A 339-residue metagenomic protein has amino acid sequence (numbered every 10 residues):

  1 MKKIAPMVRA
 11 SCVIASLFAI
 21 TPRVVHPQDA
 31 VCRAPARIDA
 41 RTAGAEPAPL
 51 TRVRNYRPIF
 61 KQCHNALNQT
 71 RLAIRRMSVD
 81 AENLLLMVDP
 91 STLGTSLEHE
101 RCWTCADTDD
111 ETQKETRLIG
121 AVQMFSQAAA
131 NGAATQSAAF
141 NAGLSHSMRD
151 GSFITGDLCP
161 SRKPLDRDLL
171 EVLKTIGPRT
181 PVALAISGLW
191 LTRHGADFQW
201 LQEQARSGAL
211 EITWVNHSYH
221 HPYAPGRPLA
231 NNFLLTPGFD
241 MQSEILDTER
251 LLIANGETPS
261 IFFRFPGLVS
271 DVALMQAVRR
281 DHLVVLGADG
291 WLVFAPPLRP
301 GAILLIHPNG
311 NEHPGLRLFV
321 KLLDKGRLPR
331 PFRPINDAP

Functional and structural regions predicted by a protein language model:
M1-T155, L165-A183, L189-A196, P300-P339: Terminal accessory/targeting
A142-P160, V215, F262-G267: Active-site groove signature of glycoside hydrolases
P160, H220, G310: Short, glycine/acidic-enriched loop or turn micro-motifs at the edges of active sites
K163, K174-Q276, R280-L304: Metal-dependent polysaccharide deacetylase catalytic core of the NodB/CE4 family, i.e., the active-site-bearing domain
